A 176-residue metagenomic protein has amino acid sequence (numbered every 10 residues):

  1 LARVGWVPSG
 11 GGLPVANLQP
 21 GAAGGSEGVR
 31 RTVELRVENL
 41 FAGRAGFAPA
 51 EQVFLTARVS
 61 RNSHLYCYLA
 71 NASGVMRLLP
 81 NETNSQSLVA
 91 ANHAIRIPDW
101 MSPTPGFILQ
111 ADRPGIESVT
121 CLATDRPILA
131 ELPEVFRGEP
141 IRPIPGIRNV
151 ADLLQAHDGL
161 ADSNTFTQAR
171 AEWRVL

Functional and structural regions predicted by a protein language model:
L1-L176: Secretory-pathway glycoprotein ectodomains that are cysteine- and/or Ser/Thr/Pro-rich
